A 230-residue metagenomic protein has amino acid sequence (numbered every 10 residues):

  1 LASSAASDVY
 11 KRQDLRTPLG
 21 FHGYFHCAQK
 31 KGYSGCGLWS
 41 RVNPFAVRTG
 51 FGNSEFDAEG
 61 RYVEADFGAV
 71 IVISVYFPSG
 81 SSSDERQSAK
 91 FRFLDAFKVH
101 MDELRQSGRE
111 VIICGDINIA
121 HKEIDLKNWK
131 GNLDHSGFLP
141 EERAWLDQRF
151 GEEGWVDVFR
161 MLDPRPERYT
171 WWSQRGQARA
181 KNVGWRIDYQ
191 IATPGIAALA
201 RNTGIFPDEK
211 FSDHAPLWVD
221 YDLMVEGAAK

Functional and structural regions predicted by a protein language model:
L1-A6, Y10: Single conserved hydrophobic/aromatic residue that forms the stacking wall/gate of nucleotide- or nucleobase-binding
K11-G80: Structured beta-strand-rich core segments of catalytic domains in phosphoester-bond hydrolases
L19-H22, F93-I187, A229: Metal-dependent phosphoesterases centered on the DNase I-like endonuclease/exonuclease/phosphatase
H26-Q29, N53-S54, R179-N182, P207-K210: Short Gly/Pro-enriched turn/cap motifs at secondary-structure boundaries
K31-V47, P166, R175-A198: Conserved beta strand-loop-helix elements of the APE1-like EEP
R41, A65-G68, T193-P194, V219-M224: Active-site beta-strand termini and strand-to-loop segments that position acidic
G52-N53, P78-L94, K130-H135: Surface-exposed cleft-lining segments at the edges of enzyme active sites
G204-K230: Surface polyanion/phosphate-binding segment centered on an Asp-His-Pro turn
